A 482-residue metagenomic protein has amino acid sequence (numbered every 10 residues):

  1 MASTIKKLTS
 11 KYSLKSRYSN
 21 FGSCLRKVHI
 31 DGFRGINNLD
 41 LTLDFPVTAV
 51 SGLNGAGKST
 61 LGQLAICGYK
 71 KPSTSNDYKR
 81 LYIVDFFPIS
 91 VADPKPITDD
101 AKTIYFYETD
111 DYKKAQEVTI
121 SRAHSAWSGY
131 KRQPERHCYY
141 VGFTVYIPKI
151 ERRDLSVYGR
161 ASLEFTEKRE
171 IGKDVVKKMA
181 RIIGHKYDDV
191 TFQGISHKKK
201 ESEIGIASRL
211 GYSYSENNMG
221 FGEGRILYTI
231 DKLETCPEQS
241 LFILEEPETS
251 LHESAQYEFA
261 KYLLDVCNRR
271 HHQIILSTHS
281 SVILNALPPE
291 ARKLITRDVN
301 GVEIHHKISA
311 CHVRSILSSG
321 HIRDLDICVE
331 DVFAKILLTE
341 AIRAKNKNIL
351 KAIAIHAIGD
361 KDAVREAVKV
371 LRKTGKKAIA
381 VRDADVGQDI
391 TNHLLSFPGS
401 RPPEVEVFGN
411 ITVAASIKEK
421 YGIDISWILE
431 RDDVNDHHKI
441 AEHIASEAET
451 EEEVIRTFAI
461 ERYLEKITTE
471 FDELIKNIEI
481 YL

Functional and structural regions predicted by a protein language model:
M1-E151: P-loop NTPase switch/coupling surface
A2, Y12-S13, N285-N392, P402: RecA-like P-loop NTPase motor core
A2-L14, S19-Y69, S213-L317: Switch/communication elements of ASCE P-loop NTPase nucleotide-binding domains
A2-N20, F143-M219, D231: Extended helical coiled-coil dimerization/tether regions that scaffold and oligomerize large DNA-maintenance assemblies
T48-V50, Y139-V141, I275, K293 (+2 more regions): Hydrophobic/aromatic beta-strand patches that form the interior of the parallel beta-sheet core in alpha/beta enzyme
V50, A56, W427-L482: C-terminal, charge/polar-rich interaction regions
K58, D383-E449: Activity-critical C-terminal alpha-helical subdomain
H137, S240-L241, L325, A378: The start of beta-strands in P-loop NTPase/AAA+ ATPase cores
